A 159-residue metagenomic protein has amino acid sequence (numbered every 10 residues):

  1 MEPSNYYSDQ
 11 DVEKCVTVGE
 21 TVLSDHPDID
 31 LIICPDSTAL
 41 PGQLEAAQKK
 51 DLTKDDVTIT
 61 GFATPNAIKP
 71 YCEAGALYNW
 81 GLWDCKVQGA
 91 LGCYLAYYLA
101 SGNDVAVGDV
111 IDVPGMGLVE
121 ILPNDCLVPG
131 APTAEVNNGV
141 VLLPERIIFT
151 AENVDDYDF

Functional and structural regions predicted by a protein language model:
M1-F159: A residue-level marker of the well-folded mature domains of exported/periplasmic proteins
